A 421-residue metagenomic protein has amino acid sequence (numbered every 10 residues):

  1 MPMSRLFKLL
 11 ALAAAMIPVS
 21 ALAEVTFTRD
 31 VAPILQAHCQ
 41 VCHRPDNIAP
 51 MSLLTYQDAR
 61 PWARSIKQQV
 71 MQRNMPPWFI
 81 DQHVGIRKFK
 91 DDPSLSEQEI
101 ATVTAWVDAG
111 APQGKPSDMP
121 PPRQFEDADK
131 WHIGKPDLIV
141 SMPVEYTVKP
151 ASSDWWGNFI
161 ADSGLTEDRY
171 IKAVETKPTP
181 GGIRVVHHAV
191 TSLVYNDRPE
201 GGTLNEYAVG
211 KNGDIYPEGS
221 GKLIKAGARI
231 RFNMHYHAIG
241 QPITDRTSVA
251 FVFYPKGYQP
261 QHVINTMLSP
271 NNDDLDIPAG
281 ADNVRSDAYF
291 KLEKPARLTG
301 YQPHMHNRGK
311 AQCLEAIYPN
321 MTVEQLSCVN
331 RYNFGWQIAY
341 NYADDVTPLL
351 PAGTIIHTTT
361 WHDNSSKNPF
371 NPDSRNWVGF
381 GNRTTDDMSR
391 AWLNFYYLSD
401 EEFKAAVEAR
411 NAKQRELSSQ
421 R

Functional and structural regions predicted by a protein language model:
M1-A11: Bacterial N-terminal signal peptides that target proteins for export
A11-A13, P121, A238, N364: Amphipathic, positively biased hydrophobic alpha-helical segments used for protein targeting and membrane insertion
A13-M16, N196: Short, linear, compositionally biased motifs with a strong N-terminal bias
P18-S20: N-terminal signal peptide c-region/cleavage motif recognized by signal peptidases
A23-A161, L165, R169, T179-P180 (+3 more regions): Aromatic- and Gly/Pro-enriched helix-to-coil junctions and flexible linker segments
K130-L398, E402, N411-R421: His-enriched metal-coordination microenvironments in redox/metal-binding proteins
V407-E408: Juxtamembrane/interfacial segments around transmembrane helices
